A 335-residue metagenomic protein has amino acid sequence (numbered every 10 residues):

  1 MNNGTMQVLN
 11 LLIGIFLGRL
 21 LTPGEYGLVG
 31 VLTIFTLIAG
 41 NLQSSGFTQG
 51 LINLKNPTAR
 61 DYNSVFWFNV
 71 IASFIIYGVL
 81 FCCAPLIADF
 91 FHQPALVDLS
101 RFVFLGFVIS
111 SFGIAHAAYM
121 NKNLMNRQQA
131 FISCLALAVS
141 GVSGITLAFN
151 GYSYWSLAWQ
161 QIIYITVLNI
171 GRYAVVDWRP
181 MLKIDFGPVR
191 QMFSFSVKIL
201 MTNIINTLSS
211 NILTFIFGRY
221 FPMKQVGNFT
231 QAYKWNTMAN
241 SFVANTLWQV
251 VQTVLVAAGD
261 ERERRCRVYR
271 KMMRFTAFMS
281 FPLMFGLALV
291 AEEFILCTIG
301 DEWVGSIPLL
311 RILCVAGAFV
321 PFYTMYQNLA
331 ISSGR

Functional and structural regions predicted by a protein language model:
M1-S45, A72-F81, G106, A136-I145 (+3 more regions): Signature of the first transmembrane helix
L11, W67-H92, V142-T146, N150 (+1 more regions): Alpha-helical transmembrane segments of multi-pass membrane transport and lipid-handling proteins
L20-P23, A59, F90-Q93, N123 (+4 more regions): Helix-loop interface residues and adjacent transmembrane-helix termini in multi-pass membrane transporters, primarily
T33, F68-G106, W155-A174, Y233 (+1 more regions): Short alpha-helical transmembrane segments in multi-pass integral membrane proteins
F35-A39, G78, C82, Q93-H116 (+4 more regions): Alpha-helical transmembrane segments of multi-pass membrane proteins
N41-A59, N121-K122, A232, N236-S280 (+1 more regions): Helix-loop junctions and terminal segments of transmembrane helices in multi-pass membrane transport/translocation
G50-A59, I109-I132, N150, W155 (+3 more regions): Membrane-interface junctions at transmembrane-helix termini in multi-pass inner-membrane proteins
R127, I170-N211, F215, Q225 (+1 more regions): Interhelical loop/hinge segments that connect adjacent transmembrane helices in multipass membrane
